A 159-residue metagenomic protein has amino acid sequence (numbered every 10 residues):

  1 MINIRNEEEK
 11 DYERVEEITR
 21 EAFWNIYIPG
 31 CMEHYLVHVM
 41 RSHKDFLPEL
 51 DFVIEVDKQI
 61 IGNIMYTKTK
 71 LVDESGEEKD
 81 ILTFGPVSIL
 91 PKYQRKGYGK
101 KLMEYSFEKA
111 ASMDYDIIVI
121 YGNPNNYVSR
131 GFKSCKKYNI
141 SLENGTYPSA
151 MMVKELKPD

Functional and structural regions predicted by a protein language model:
I2-E17: A short beta-loop-alpha structural element at the N-terminal edge of CoA-dependent acyl/N-acetyltransferase catalytic
E16, F23, Y27-M65, K70-L71: Active-site rim helix/loop that mediates acceptor-substrate recognition in acyltransferases
D57-K58, K92, E155-D159: Short loop segments at secondary-structure junctions
T67, L102, S106, S134-Y138: Short acidic (Asp/Glu) patches
G76-P91: Conserved acetyl-CoA binding element of GNAT-fold acetyltransferases
Y93-Y105, Y115: Conserved acetyl-CoA pyrophosphate-binding loop and the N-cap/start of the following alpha-helix in GNAT-like
S112-D116, Y121-T146: Conserved active-site alpha-helix within GNAT-family acetyltransferase domains
S141-D159: C-terminal "cap" of GNAT-fold acetyltransferases
